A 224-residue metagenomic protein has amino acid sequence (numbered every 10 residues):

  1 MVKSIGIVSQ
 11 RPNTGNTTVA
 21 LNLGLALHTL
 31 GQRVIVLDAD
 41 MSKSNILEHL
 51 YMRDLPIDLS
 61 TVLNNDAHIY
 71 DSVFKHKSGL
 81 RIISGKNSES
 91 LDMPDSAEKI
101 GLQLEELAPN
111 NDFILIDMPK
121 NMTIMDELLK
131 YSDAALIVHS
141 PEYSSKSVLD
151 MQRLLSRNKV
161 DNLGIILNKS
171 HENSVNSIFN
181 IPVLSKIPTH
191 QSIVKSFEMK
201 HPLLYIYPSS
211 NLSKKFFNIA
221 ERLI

Functional and structural regions predicted by a protein language model:
M1-S4, R153, F217-I224: Acidic-aromatic/histidine active-site loop/patch
V2-A39: Walker A/P-loop phosphate-binding motif and the immediately C-terminal alpha-helix
S4, L80-I82, F113, A134: Short, Asp-centered acidic motifs that coordinate Mg2+ and/or phosphate in catalytic or ligand-binding sites
R11, A39-P109, S196-M199: P-loop/Walker-type NTP enzyme "switch/lid" segment
L21, S209-E221: Short, amphipathic alpha-helical "lid/cap" segments that border enzyme active or binding sites
M52-P56, L154-S156, P182, P202-L204: Short, hinge-like loop/turn segments at secondary-structure boundaries
E106-K195: Conserved catalytic-core segment of NTP-binding enzymes
F197-K214: C-terminal boundary of histidine-terminating zinc-finger modules
